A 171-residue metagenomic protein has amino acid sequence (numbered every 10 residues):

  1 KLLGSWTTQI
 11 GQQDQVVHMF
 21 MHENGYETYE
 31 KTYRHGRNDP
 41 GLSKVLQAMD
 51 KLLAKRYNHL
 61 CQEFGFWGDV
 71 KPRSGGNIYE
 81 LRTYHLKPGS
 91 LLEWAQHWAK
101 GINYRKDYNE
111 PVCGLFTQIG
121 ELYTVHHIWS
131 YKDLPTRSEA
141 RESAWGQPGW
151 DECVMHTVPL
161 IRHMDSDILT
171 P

Functional and structural regions predicted by a protein language model:
K1-L3, T28, R34-R37, G41-V45 (+3 more regions): Short amphipathic alpha-helical segments
L2-V17, G41-I78, Y108-H126, K132 (+1 more regions): Glycine-rich beta-strand-turn "strand-cap" elements at beta-sheet edges
M19-F20, Y33, H85, I128: Short N-terminal micro-motifs specific to bacterial/archaeal maturation and metal-cluster initiation sites
M21-T28, K87-P88, S130-T136: Helix N-cap motif at beta-to-alpha junctions
Y29, R82, W94, H127 (+1 more regions): Hydrophobic pocket/interface hotspot
I78-Y84: Short glycine-/aliphatic-rich beta-strand segments at the starts of folded cytosolic domains
A140: Residues that scaffold the ATP/ADP-binding catalytic core of kinase and kinase-like folds
